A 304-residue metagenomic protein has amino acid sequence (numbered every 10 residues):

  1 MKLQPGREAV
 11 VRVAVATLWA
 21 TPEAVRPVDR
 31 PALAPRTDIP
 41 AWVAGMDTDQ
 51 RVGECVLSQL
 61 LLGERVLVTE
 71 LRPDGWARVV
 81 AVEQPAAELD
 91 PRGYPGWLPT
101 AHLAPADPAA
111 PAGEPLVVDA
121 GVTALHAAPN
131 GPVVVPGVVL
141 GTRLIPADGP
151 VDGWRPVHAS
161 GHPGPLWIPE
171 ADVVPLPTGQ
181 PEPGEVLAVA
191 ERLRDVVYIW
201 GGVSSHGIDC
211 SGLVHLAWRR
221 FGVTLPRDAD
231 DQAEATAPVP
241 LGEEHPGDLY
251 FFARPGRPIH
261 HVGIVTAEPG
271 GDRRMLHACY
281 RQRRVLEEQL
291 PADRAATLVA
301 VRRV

Functional and structural regions predicted by a protein language model:
M1-L33, T48-E54, S58, L62-L67 (+5 more regions): Boundary regions of SH3-family modules and the immediately adjacent low-complexity/disordered segments in eukaryotic
T37-M46, A233-L241: Mixed-charge, Lys/Arg-rich low-complexity intrinsically disordered regions
Q59, G137, P240-E243: Residue-level "contact hotspot" at macromolecular interaction interfaces
G63, V135-P146, P246-D248: Loop/turn positions that initiate beta-strands
A190, G201-F221, P226: Active-site nucleophilic cysteine motif
V223-R284, L290: ...with weaker cross-activation on analogous glycine-rich loops/strands in unrelated enzymes
D293-V304: Low-complexity, Gly/Ser/Thr/Pro-rich intrinsically disordered linker/tail segments
